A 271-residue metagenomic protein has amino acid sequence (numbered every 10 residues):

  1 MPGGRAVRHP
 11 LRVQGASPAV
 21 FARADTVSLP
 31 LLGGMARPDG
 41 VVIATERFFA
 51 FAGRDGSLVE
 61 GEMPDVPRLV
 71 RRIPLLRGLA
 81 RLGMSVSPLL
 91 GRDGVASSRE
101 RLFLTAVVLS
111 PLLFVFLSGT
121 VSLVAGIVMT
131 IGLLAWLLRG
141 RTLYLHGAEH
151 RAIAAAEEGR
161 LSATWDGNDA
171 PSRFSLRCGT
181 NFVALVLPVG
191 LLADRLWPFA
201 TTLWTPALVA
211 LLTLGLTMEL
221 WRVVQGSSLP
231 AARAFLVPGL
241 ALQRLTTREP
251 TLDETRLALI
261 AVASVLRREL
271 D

Functional and structural regions predicted by a protein language model:
P2-D93: Divalent-cation
F21-A52, S57-E60, W136-N181, G226-S227 (+3 more regions): Polar-ligand-bearing catalytic/cofactor-coordination segments of membrane-embedded or membrane-tethered inner-membrane
E46-F48, V115-H146, A210-G226: Hydrophobic alpha-helical membrane-embedded segments
L58-I73, L214-A231: Compositionally biased, charge-rich terminal segments
P88-R92, A106-S122, L187-L214, M218: Juxtamembrane "helix exit" motif at the C-terminal ends of alpha-helical transmembrane segments in multi-pass membrane
V95-L109, R173-V186: Select subsegments of transmembrane alpha-helices in polytopic membrane proteins, especially boundary-proximal
L145, E149, V186-G190, T213-T217 (+3 more regions): Alpha-helical transmembrane segments of polytopic integral membrane proteins, especially the permease/helical cores
E149, I153, A193-P198, T217 (+2 more regions): Membrane-water interface at transmembrane helix exits
